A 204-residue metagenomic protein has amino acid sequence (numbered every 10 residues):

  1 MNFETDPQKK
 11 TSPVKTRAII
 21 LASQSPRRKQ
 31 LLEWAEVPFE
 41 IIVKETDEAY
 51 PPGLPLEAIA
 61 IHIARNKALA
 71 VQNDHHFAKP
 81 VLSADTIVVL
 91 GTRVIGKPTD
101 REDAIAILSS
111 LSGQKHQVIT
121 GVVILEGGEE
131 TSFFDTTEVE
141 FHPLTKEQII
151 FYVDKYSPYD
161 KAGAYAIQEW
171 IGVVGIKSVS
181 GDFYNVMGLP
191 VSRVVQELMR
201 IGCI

Functional and structural regions predicted by a protein language model:
N2-E4, P13-I20, P55-I204: Anionic-ligand binding patches
E4-P7, P26, V43-K44: Short glycine/proline-centered loop/turn elements that form peptide/ligand docking sites
K10-V37: N-terminal beta1-alpha1 ligand-phosphate binding loop
E40-E48: A short beta-strand-loop structural module common to alpha/beta enzyme folds
